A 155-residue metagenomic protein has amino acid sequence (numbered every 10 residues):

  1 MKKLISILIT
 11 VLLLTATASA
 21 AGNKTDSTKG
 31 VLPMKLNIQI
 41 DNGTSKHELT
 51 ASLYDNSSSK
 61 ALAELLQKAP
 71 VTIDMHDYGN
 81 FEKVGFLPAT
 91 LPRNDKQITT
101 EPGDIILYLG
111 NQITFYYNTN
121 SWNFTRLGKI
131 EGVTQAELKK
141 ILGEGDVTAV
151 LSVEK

Functional and structural regions predicted by a protein language model:
M1-L4: Positively charged n-region of N-terminal signal peptides that target proteins for export
I7-A16: Bacterial N-terminal signal peptides
V11, S27-K29, I106, K140: Sterically constrained small-residue positions within well-ordered secondary structures of folded domains
T17-K29: Sec-dependent signal peptide cleavage junction
V31-K35, K46-E48, S57, E101 (+2 more regions): Extracytoplasmic
P33-F81: N-terminal secretory signal peptides
P70-K155: Glycine-rich active-site loops that engage anionic ligands at enzyme catalytic sites
